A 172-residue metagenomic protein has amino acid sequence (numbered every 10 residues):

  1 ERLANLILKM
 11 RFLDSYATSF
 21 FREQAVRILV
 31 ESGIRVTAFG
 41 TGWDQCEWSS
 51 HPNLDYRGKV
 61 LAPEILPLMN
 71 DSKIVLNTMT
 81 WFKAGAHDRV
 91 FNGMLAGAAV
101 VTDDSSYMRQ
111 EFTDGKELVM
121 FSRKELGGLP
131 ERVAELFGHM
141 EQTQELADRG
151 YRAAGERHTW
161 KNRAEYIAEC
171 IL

Functional and structural regions predicted by a protein language model:
E1-E23, I28, S32-F39: Extended, charge-rich helix/loop segments that form flexible, surface "patches" used to engage negatively charged
Y16, T41-D44, W48-L172: Catalytic binding pocket for nucleotide-activated donors in carbohydrate/polymer assembly enzymes
